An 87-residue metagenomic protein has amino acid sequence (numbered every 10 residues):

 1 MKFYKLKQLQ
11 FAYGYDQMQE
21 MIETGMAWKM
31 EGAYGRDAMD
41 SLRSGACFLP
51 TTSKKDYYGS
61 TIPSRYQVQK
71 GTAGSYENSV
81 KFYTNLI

Functional and structural regions predicted by a protein language model:
M1-I87: Catalytic phosphate/metal-binding cores of nucleic-acid and nucleotide-processing enzymes, i.e., regions that mediate
